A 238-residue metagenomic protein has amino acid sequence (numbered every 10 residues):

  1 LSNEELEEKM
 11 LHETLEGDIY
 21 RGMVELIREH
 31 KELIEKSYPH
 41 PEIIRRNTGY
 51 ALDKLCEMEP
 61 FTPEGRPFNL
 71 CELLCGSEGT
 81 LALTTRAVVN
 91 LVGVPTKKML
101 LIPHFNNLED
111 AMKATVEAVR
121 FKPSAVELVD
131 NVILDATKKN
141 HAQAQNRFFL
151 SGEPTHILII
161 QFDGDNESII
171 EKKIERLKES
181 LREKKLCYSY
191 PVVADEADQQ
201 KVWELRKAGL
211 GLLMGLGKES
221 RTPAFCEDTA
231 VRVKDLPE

Functional and structural regions predicted by a protein language model:
L1-E109, A114-T115: FAD-binding subdomain of flavoenzyme oxidoreductases
S2-L11, A87-V92, M112, R120-S220 (+1 more regions): Terminal amphipathic helices with adjacent charged low-complexity linkers/tails
E13-V24, E42, L108, E167-E171 (+3 more regions): Generic detection of long, well-ordered alpha-helical segments
G76, S220-E238: Soluble FAD-dependent oxygen oxidases
K97-L101, H156-L158, F225-E227: Short amphipathic alpha-helical segments
P103-N107, Q161-D165, V231-V233: Short beta-strand-to-loop capping motifs
